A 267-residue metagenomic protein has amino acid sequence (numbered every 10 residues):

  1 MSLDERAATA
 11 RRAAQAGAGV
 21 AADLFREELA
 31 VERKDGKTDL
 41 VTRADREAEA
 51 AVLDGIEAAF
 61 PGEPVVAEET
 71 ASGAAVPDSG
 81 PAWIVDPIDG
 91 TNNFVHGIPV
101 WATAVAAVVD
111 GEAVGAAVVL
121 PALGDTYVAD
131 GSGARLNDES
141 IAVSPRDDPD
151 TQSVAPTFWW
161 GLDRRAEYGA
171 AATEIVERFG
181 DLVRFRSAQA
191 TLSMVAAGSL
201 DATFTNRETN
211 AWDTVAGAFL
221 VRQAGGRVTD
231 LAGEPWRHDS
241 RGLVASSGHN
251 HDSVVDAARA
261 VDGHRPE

Functional and structural regions predicted by a protein language model:
M1-D4, R11, L192-E267: Oxyanion/phosphate-interacting regions
M1-V85, R259, G263-E267: N-terminal subdomain of lithium-sensitive/metallo-dependent phosphomonoesterases centered on the IMPase/IPPase/PAP
A21, D45, I56, L120 (+5 more regions): Residue-level signal for inorganic ion chemistry
R33, A75-P77, A107-D110, P145-D148 (+1 more regions): Solvent-exposed alpha-helices and their adjacent loops that cap or buttress functional pockets in soluble metabolic
K34, E68, F185-S187, L231: Conserved beta-strand termini and adjacent loop/short-helix elements that scaffold enzyme active sites in alpha/beta
G36, A74-G131, R135-N137: Active-site-adjacent structural elements in enzyme catalytic cores
G62-P64, D181, D201, R227: Residue-level detector of anion-binding/catalytic polar loops
A106-A190, V244-E267: Acidic beta-strand-loop-alpha-helix segment within the catalytic core of divalent metal-dependent phosphate-processing
